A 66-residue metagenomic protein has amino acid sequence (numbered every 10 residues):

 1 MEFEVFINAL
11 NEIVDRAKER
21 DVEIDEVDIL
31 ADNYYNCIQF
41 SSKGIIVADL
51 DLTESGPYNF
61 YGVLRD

Functional and structural regions predicted by a protein language model:
M1-V27: N-terminal acidic leader/helix
I29-D66: Detector for the mature cores of small, proteolytically processed and post-translationally modified peptide effectors
